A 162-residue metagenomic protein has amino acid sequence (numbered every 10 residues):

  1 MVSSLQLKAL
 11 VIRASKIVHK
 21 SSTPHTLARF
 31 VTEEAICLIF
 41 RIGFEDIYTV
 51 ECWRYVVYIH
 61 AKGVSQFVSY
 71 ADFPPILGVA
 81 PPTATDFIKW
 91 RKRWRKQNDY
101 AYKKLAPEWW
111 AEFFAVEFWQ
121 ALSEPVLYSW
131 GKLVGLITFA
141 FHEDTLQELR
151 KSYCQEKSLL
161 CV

Functional and structural regions predicted by a protein language model:
Q6-D99: N-terminal accessory interaction module
L7, T32, A111, E124-L127: Short amphipathic alpha-helical segments that mediate assembly, nucleic-acid/protein binding, or membrane association
L38-V56, V116-I137: Short Trp-centered beta-turn/loop micro-motif
R41, G78, D99, F114 (+2 more regions): Short, flexible coil/linker elements and helix-boundary hinge sites characteristic of intrinsically disordered
T83, F87-P125: Mixed-charge (acidic/basic) macromolecular-recognition segments
W119-V162: Alpha-helical oligomerization segments
